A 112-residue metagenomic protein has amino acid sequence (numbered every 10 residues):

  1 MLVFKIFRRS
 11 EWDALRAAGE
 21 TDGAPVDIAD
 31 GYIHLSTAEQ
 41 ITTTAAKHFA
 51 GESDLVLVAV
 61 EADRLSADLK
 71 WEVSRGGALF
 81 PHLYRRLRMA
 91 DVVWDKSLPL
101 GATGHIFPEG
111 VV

Functional and structural regions predicted by a protein language model:
M1-V112: Conserved, structured core segments of small domains
